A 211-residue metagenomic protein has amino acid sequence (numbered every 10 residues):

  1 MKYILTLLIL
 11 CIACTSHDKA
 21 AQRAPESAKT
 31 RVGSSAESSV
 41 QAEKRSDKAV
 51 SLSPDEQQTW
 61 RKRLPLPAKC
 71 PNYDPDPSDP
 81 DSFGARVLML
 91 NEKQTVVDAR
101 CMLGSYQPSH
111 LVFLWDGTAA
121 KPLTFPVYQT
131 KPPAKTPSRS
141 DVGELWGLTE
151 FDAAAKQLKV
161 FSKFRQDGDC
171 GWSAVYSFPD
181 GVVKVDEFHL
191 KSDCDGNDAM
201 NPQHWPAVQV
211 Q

Functional and structural regions predicted by a protein language model:
M1-I4: Positively charged n-region of N-terminal signal peptides that target proteins for export
C11-A13: C-terminal motif of bacterial Sec signal peptides marking the signal peptidase cleavage site
T15, K69-P71, R100-M102, D169-G171 (+1 more regions): Sequence contexts marking disulfide-bonded cysteines in secreted/extracellular proteins
T15-Q94, W205-Q211: Terminal domain-start segments
C70-P71, L114-Y128, S177: Surface-exposed loop/turn elements that mediate protein-protein interactions on large endomembrane-trafficking
L90-R100, D152-F161: Acidic/hydrophobic-patterned starts of short beta strands in beta-sheet-rich repeat architectures
S105-F113, G168-V175: Structural motif
T124-Q211: Short aromatic loop motif centered on NTY/YTY
